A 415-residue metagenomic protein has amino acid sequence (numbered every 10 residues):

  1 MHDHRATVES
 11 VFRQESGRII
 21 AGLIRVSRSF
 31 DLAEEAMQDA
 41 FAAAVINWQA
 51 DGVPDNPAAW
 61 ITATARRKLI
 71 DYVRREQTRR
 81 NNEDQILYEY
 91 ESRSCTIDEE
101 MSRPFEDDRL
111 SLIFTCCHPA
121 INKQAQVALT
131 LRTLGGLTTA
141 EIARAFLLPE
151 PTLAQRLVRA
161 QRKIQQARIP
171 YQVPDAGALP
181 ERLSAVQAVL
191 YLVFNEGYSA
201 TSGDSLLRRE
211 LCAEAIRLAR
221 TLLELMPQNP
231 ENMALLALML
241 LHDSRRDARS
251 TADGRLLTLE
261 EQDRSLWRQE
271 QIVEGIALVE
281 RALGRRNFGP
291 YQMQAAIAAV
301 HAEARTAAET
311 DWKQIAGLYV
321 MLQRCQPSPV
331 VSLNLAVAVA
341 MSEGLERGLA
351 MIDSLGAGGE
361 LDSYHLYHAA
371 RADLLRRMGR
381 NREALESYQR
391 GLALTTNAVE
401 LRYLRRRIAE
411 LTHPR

Functional and structural regions predicted by a protein language model:
M1-A21, D31, P180-A188, L192: A short, charge-rich alpha-helical start-of-domain segment used by transcription regulators
V11-F30, A43-N47, F114, H118 (+2 more regions): Amphipathic, Lys/Arg- and hydrophobic-enriched alpha-helical face
E35-A42, D55-R67: Structural recognition of an alpha-helix C-terminal capping motif at a helix-to-coil junction
R66-D84: Arg/Lys-rich amphipathic alpha helix in sigma70-family domain 2
E83-Q124, T133-T139, L148-V320: Amphipathic helix-loop-helix modules that constitute alpha-helical solenoid scaffolds
D243, T306-E309, S342, M378 (+1 more regions): Structural motif corresponding to the intra-repeat A-B loop/turn of tetratricopeptide repeats
